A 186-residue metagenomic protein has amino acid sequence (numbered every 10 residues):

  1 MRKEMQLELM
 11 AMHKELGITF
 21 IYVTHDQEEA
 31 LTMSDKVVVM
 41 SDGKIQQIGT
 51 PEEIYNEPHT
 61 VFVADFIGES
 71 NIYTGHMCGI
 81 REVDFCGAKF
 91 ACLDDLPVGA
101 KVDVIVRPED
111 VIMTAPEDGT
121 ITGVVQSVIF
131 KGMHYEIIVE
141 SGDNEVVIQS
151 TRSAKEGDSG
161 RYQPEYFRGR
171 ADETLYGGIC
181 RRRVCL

Functional and structural regions predicted by a protein language model:
M1-F62: ABC ATPase nucleotide-binding domains
E4, E57, F66, T114 (+1 more regions): Residues that scaffold the ATP/ADP-binding catalytic core of kinase and kinase-like folds
S41, Q47, F66, Y73 (+1 more regions): Short glycine/serine/threonine-biased micro-segments
T50, F62, H76, T122-V124: Residues located in well-ordered beta-strands
N56-C78, I105: C-terminal boundary and immediately downstream tail of ABC-type ATPase nucleotide-binding domains
S70, I80-L186: Non-catalytic connector elements of ABC transporters
